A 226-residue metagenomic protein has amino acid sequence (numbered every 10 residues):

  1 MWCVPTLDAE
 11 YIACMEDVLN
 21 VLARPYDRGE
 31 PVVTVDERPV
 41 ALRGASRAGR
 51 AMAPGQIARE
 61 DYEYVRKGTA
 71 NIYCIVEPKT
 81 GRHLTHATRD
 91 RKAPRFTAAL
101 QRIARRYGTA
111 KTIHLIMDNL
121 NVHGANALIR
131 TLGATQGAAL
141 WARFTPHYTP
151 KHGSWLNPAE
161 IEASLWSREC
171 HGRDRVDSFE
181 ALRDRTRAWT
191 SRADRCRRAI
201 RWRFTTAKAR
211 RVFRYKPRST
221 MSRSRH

Functional and structural regions predicted by a protein language model:
P5-T6, E10, S46, A181-H226: C-terminal domain-tail junction helix/linker
C14-Q101, F213, P217: Extended, low-complexity cationic-aromatic segments
T34-D36, I75, G81, L100 (+5 more regions): Mobile genetic element proteins and their domesticated derivatives, centered on retroelements and DNA transposons
R59-Y64, G137-P158, D174-V176: RNase H-like polynucleotidyl transferase catalytic core
H83, K151, A159-S178, D194: Active-site proximal helix-loop segment of RNase H-like, two-metal nucleases, encompassing DDE(D)
P94-H114: Short, basic/hydrophobic alpha-helical segments
K111-G124: Acidic/histidine-rich, metal-coordinating catalytic segments
N126-G137: Short, aromatic/basic amphipathic alpha-helical patches
